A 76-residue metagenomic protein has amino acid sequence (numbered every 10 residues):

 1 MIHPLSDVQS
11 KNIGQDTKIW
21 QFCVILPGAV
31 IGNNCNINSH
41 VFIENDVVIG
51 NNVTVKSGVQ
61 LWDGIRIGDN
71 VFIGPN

Functional and structural regions predicted by a protein language model:
M1-G74: Structural signal for interior beta-strand "rungs" in well-ordered beta-sheet cores of soluble enzyme domains
